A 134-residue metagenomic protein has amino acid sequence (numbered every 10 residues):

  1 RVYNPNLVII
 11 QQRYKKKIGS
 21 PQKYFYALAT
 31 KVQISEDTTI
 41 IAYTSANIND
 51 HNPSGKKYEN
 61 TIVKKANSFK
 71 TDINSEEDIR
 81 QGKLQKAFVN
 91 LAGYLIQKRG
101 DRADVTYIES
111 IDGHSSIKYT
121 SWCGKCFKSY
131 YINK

Functional and structural regions predicted by a protein language model:
R1-K134: Eukaryotic helix-grip
